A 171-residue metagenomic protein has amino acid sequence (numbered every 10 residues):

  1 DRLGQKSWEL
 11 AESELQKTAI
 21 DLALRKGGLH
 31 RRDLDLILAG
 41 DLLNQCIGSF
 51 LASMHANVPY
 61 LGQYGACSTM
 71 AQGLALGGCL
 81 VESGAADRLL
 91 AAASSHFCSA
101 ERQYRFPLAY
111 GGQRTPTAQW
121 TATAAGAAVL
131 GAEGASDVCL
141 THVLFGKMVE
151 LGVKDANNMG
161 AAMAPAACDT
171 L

Functional and structural regions predicted by a protein language model:
D1-E9, P107-D169: Condensing-enzyme catalytic core mediating Claisen C-C bond formation in acyl metabolism
D1-L38, L42-S49, H55, V149-L151 (+2 more regions): Conserved active-site "lid/cap" helical segment
L10-E12, P59-A71, A118-W120: Active-site nucleophile and cofactor-binding loops and adjacent substrate-binding regions of central metabolic enzymes
R31-D35, A56-V58, S83-R88, P116 (+2 more regions): Short coil/turn connectors at secondary-structure junctions
A39-G40, L89-S95: Short beta-strand segments
N44-S49, M70, C98-E101: Short active-site-adjacent helix-start/loop capping segments
S49-P59, V81-E82, Y104-Q113: A glycine- and small-aliphatic-rich helix-loop capping segment at beta-alpha/alpha-beta transitions that lines
Y64-A91, L130, P165: Active-site-proximal alpha-helical scaffold in enzymes
